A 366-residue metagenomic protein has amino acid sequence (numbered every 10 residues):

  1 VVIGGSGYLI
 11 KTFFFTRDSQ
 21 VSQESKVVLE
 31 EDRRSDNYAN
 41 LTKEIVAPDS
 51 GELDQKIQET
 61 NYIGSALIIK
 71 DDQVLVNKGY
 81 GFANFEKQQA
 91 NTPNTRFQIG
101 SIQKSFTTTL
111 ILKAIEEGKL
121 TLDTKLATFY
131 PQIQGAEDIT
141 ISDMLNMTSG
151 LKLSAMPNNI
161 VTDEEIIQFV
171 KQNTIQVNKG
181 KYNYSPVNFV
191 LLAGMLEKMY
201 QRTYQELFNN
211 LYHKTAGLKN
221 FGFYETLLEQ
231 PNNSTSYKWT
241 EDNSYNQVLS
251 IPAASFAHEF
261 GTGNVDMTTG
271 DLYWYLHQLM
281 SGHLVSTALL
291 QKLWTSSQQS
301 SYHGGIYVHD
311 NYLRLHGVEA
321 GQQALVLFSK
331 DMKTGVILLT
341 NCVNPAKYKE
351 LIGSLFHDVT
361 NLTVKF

Functional and structural regions predicted by a protein language model:
V2-K70, V74-L75, A253-F366: Catalytic loop of the DD-peptidase/beta-lactamase superfamily, centered on the K-T-G motif and neighboring
T42-S50, E59-Y62, Q73, T95-K104 (+11 more regions): Solvent-exposed, acidic/flexible segments
D71-Q73, A83-F85, S149-G150, L228: Solvent-exposed coil/turn segments that connect beta secondary-structure elements in extracytoplasmic/periplasmic
N77-G79: Residue-level detector of high-confidence beta-strand sites
G81-A83, C342: A generic structural motif
F85-S185: Active-site-proximal loop and beta-strand segments within enzyme catalytic domains
D138-P186, V190-E319: Short, surface-exposed loop or secondary-structure junction motifs that flank catalytic or metal-binding residues
